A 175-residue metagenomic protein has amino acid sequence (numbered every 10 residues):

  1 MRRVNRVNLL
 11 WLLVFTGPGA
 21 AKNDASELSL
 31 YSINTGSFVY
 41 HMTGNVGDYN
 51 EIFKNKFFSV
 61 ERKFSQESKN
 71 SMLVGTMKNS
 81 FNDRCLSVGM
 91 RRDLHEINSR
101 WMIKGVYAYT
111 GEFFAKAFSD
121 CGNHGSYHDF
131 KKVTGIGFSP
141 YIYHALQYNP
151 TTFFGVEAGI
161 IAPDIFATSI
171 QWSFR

Functional and structural regions predicted by a protein language model:
M1-S29: Cleavable N-terminal export/targeting peptides
A20-Q66, G75-T76, C85: Short glycine/proline- and aromatic-enriched beta-strand/turn motifs that initiate or cap beta-hairpins
E27, F64-S68, K78-S80, L94-N98 (+2 more regions): Outer-membrane beta-barrel strand-turn architecture
S29, I52-F58, N82-V88, I136-I142 (+1 more regions): Residues that define the transmembrane beta-barrel architecture of outer-membrane proteins
I33-V39, K69-K78, I103-Y107, D129 (+2 more regions): Transmembrane beta-strand segments that form the barrel wall of outer-membrane beta-barrel proteins
T35, F58-R62, V74, V88-L94 (+4 more regions): Residues on the lipid-exposed face of transmembrane beta-strands in outer-membrane beta-barrel proteins
V39, D164-R175: Outer-membrane beta-barrel "beta-signal"
V106-Q147: Outer-membrane beta-barrel translocator/channel fold
